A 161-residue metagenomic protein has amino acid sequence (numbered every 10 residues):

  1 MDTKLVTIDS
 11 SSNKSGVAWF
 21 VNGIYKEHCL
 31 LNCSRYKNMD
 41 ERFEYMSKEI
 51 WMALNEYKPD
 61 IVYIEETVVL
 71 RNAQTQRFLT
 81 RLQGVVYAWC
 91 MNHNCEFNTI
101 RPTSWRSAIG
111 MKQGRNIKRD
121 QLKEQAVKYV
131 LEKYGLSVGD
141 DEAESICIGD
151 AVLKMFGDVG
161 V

Functional and structural regions predicted by a protein language model:
M1-V161: Phosphate- and other anionic-substrate recognition elements at nucleic-acid/protein interfaces
